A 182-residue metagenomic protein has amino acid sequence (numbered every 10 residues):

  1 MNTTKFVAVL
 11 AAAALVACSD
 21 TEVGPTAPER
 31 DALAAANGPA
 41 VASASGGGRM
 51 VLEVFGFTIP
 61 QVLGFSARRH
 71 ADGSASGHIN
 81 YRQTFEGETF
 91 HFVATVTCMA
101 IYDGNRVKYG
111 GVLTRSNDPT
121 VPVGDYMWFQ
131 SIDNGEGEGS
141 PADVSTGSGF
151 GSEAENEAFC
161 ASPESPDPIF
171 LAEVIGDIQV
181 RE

Functional and structural regions predicted by a protein language model:
M1-A8: Bacterial N-terminal signal peptides that target proteins for export
L15-A17: C-terminal motif of bacterial Sec signal peptides marking the signal peptidase cleavage site
S19, T97-M99, E157-P163: Sequence contexts marking disulfide-bonded cysteines in secreted/extracellular proteins
S19-T26: Bacterial lipoprotein signal-peptidase II cleavage site
A27-S45: Post-signal peptide N-terminal segment of mature Sec-exported envelope proteins
M50, G56-I132: Predominantly extracellular/secreted and cell-surface proteins with exposed, flexible low-complexity segments
P119-P122, W128-S152: Extended soluble regions of mature proteins
G139-E182: C-terminal partner/receptor-binding element of secreted or periplasmic proteins
